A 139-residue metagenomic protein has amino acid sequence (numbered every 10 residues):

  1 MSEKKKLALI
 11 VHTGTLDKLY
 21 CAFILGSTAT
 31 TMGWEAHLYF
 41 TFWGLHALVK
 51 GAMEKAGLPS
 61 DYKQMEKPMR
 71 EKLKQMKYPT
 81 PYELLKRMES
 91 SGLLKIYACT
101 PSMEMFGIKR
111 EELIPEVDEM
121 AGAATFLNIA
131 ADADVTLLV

Functional and structural regions predicted by a protein language model:
L9-Y20: Short, glycine-rich nucleotide/cofactor-binding loops
Y20-M32: Histidine-anchored nucleotide/phosphate-binding helix
A36-F42, Y97-C99: Short internal beta-strands
L45-G57: N-terminal beta-loop-helix "entrance" segment that forms/cooperates in small-molecule cofactor or anionic ligand
E54-L58, I114-V117: Short, hinge-like loop/turn segments at secondary-structure boundaries
G57-S90: A glycine-rich helix N-cap at a beta->alpha junction
M76, L85-S90, L94-P101, F106 (+2 more regions): Ligand-binding beta-strand-loop-alpha-helix segment within the catalytic cores of soluble metabolic enzymes
A124-V139: Glycine-rich, aromatic-bearing surface loops/beta-hairpins
